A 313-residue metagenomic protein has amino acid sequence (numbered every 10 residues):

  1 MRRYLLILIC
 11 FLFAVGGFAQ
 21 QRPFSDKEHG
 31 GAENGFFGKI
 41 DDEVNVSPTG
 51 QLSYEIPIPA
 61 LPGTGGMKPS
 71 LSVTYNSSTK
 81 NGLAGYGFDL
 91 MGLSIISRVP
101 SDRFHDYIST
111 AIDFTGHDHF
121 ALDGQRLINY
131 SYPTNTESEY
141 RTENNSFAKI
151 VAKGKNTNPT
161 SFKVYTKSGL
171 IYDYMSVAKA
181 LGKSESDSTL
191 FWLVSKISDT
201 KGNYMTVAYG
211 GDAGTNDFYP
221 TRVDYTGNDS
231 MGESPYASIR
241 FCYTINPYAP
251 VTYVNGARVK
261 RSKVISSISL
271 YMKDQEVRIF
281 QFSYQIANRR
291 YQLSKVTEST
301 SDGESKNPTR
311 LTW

Functional and structural regions predicted by a protein language model:
Y4-F13: Sec-dependent N-terminal signal peptides
V15-A19: Sec/Tat signal peptide C-region and signal peptidase I cleavage site
Q20-W313: Conserved catalytic cores of ATP-dependent inositol ring kinases
